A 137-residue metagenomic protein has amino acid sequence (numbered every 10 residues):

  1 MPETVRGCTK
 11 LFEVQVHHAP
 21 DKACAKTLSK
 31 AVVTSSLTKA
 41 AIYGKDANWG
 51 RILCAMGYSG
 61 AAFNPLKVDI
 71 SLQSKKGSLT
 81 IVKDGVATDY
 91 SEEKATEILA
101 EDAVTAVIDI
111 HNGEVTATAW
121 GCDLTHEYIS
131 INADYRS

Functional and structural regions predicted by a protein language model:
M1-T27, V33: N-terminal glycine-/lysine-enriched basic segments
H18, K26-K30, T34-S137: Internal helix-turn-beta structural module
